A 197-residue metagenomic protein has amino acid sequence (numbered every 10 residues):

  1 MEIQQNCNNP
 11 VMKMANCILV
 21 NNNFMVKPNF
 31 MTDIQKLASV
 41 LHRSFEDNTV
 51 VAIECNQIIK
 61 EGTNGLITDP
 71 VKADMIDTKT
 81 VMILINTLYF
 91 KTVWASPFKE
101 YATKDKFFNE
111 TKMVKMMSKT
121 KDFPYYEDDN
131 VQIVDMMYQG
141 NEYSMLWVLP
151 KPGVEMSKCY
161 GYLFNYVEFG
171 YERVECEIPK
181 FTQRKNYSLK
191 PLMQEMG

Functional and structural regions predicted by a protein language model:
M1-G197: Secretory/exported precursors with cleavable N-terminal leaders
